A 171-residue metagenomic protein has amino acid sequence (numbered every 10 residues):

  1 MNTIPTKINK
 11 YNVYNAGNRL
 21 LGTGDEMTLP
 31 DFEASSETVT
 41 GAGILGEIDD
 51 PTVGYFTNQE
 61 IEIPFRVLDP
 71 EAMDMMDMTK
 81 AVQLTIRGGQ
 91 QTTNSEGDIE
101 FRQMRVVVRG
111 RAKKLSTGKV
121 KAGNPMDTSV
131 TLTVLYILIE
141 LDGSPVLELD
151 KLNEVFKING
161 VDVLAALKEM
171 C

Functional and structural regions predicted by a protein language model:
M1-E37, A166-M170: Polar/acidic, low-complexity leader/linker segments enriched in S/T/G and N/D
N15, F65-E71, G88-N94, V108-K114 (+1 more regions): Beta-strand elements of well-folded, non-transmembrane domains
R19-E26, E71, E140-E148: Short acidic, Gly/Pro-enriched loop/turn segments at secondary-structure junctions
D25-F56: A positional/architectural concept
D49, E71-D74, N94-E96, L115-A122: Catalytic micro-motifs at enzyme active sites that drive phosphoryl/nucleotidyl and oxygen chemistry
D49-D69, N124-I137: Oligomerization/assembly interface segments of phage tail-like spikes and tubes
M75-V106: Short, acidic/charged, Gly/Pro-enriched secondary-structure junctions
R111-C171: Mixed-charge, glycine-accented linear interaction segment located at domain edges/termini
